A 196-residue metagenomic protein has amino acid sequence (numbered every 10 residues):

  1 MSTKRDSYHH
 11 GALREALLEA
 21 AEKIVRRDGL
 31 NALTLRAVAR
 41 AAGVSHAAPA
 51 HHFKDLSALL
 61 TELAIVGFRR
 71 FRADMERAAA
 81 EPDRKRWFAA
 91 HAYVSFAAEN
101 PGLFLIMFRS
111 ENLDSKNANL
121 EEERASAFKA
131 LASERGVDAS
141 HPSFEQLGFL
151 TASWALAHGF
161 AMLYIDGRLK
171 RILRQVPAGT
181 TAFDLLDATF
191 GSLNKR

Functional and structural regions predicted by a protein language model:
M1-A12, N194-R196: N-terminal intrinsically disordered/low-complexity leader segments
A16, A20, I24-A58, E62: Helix-turn-helix
V25, L59-G67, M75, M107 (+1 more regions): Alpha-helical DNA-contacting segments of helix-turn-helix folds
I65-F88, E122, S126-S133, A139: Amphipathic alpha-helical linker/stalk segments
E76-L103, R124, S143-F144, F149-S153: Hydrophobic alpha-helical connector segments
I106, S153-I172, A188-R196: Amphipathic C-terminal alpha-helical segment
D114-S143, L147-A152, G179-S192: Amphipathic alpha-helical packing segments from all-alpha helical-bundle domains
